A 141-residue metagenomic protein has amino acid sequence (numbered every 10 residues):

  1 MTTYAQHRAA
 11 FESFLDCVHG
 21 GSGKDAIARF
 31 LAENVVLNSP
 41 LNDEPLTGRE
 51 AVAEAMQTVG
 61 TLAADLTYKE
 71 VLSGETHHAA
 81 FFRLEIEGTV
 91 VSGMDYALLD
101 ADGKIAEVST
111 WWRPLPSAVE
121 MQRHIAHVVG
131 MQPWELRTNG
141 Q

Functional and structural regions predicted by a protein language model:
M1-Q141: C-terminal and inter-domain tail/linker signature
